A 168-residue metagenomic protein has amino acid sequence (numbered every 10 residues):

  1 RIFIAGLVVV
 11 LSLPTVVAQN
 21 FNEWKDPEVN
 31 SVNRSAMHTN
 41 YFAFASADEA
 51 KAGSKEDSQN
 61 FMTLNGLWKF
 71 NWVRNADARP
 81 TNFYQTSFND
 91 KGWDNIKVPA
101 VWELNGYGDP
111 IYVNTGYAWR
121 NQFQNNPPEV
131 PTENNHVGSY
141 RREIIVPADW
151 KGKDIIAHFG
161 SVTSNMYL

Functional and structural regions predicted by a protein language model:
R1-N20: Bacterial Sec-dependent N-terminal signal peptides
Q19-D154, H158: Extended carbohydrate-recognition surfaces in non-catalytic/accessory domains of CAZymes and lectin-like proteins
G160-N165: Short proline/glycine-enriched turn/loop motifs at strand-loop junctions of beta-rich domains
